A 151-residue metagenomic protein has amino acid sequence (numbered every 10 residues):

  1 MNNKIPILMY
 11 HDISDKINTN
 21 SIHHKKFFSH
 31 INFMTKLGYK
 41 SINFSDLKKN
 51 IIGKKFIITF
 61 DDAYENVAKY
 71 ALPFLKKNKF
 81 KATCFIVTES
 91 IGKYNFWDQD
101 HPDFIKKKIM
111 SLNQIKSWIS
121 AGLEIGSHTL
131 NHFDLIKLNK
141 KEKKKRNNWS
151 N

Functional and structural regions predicted by a protein language model:
M1-D12, H24-H30: N-terminal anchoring/stem segment of glycosyltransferases
I5-S14, G53-F56, K76-N151: Metal-dependent polysaccharide deacetylase catalytic core of the NodB/CE4 family, i.e., the active-site-bearing domain
D15-T19: Short, solvent-exposed loop/turn elements at domain surfaces
I22-I52: C-terminal domain-boundary segment and adjacent tail
K26-S29, Y70, W149: Alpha-helical elements of Rossmann-like donor-binding domains used by nucleotide-donor carbohydrate transfer enzymes
S29-G38, F74-K79, A121: A short, Lys/Arg-enriched amphipathic alpha-helix followed by its capping loop at the start of a domain
H30, A71, S111-Q114: Residues within well-ordered alpha-helices
I42-S45, T59, A63-L72: Extended catalytic core of nucleotide-activated donor transferases of GT-like folds
